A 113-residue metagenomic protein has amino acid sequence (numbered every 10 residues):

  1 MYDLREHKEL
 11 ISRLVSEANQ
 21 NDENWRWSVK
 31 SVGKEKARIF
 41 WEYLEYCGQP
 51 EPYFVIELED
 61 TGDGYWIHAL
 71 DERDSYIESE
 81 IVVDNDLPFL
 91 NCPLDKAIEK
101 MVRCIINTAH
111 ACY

Functional and structural regions predicted by a protein language model:
M1-E51, Y76-S79, A111-C112: Negatively charged, low-complexity tracts enriched in Asp/Glu with abundant Ser/Thr
D3-E6, L10, P93, A97 (+1 more regions): Short amphipathic alpha-helical segments
I11-L14, I56-L58, I105: Generic hydrophobic, helix-prone segments enriched in Leu/Val/Ile
V15, K34, W66, L94 (+1 more regions): Short, intrinsically disordered, low-complexity terminal segments
E45-K96: Intrinsically disordered, low-complexity regulatory segments enriched in Ser/Thr/Pro and charged residues
K96-Y113: Acidic, proline/glycine-rich low-complexity IDRs
